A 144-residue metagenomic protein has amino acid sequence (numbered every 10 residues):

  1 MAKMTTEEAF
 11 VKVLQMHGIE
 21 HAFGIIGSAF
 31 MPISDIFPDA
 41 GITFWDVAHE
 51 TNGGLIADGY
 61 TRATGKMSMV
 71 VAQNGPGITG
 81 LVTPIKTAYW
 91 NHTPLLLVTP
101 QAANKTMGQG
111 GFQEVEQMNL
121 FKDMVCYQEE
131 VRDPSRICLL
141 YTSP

Functional and structural regions predicted by a protein language model:
M1-G77: Thiamine diphosphate
E7, L81, I137: Aromatic/hydrophobic pocket-lining residues that form the small-molecule binding cavity in soluble enzyme cores
K12, N119, C138-L139: Replace "anionic and nucleotidyl ligands
T43, C126-Y127: Conserved beta-strand segments of alpha/beta enzyme cores
E50-G54, P134-L139: A short acidic, often aromatic-flanked loop/helix-cap motif at beta-alpha or helix-coil junctions that lines enzyme
P76-C126: Glycine/threonine-rich beta-strand-loop-alpha-helix active-site module that forms ligand/phosphate-binding
E129-D133: Short acidic-hydrophobic, aromatic-tinged amphipathic segments that line or gate anion-handling sites
Y141-P144: Conserved small/polar residues in nucleotide/adenosyl-binding loops
